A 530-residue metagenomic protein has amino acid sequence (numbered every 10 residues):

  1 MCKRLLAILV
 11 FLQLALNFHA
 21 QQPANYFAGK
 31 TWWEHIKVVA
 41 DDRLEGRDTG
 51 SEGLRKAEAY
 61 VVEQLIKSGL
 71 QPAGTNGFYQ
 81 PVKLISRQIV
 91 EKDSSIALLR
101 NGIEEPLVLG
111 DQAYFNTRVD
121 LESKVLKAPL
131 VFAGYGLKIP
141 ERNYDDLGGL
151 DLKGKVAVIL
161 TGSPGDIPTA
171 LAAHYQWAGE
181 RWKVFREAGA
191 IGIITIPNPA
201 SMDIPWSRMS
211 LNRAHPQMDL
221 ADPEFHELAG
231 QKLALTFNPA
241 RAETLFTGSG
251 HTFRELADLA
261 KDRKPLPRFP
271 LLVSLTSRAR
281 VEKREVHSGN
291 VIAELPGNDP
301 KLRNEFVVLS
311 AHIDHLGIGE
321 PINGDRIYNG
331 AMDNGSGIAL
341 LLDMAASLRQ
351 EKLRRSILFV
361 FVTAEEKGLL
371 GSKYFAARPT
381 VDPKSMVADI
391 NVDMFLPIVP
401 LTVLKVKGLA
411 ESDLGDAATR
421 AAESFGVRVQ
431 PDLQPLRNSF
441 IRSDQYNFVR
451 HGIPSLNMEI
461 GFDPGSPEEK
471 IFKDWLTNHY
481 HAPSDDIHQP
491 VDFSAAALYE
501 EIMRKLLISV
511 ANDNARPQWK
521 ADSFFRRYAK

Functional and structural regions predicted by a protein language model:
A7-N17: Bacterial N-terminal signal peptides
F18-A73, G248, N304, K520: N-terminal hydrophobic or amphipathic helices/low-complexity stretches enriched in small/hydrophobic/Pro/Gly
Q22-Y26, D42-E52, L84, S94 (+10 more regions): Second-shell loop/turn segments in exported
A24, E91, N101-G102, Q112-D145 (+4 more regions): Soluble metallo-hydrolase cores and metallopeptidase-like ectodomains found primarily in the secretory/periplasmic
E45-P164, L271, H287-S288: Noncatalytic luminal/extracellular "stalk/propeptide" segments of secretory-pathway proteins
L107-V108, S123, L220-R254, L353 (+1 more regions): Metal-dependent peptidase/peptidase-like ectodomains
L109-F225, Q231, P296, F306 (+2 more regions): Extracellular/luminal Protease-associated
R186, P197, R241, L259-R263 (+3 more regions): Active-site-adjacent substrate-binding region of metalloamidase/peptidase-like peptide-processing proteins
